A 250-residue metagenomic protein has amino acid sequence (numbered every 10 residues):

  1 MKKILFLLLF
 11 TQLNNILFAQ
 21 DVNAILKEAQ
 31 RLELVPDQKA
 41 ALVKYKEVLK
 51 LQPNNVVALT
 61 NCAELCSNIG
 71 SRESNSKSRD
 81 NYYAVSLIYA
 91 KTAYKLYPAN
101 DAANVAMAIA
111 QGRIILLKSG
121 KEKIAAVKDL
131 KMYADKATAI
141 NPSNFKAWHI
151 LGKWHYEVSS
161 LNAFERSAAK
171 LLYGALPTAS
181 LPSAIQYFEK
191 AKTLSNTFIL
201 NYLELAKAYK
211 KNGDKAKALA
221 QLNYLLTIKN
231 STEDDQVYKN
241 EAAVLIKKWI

Functional and structural regions predicted by a protein language model:
I4-L13: Sec-dependent N-terminal signal peptides
L17-S71: N-terminal leader/linker segments that initiate helical-solenoid repeat arrays
V22, F164-L172, T178, S195-N196 (+3 more regions): Terminal, low-structured helical/coil segments at or just beyond the last alpha-helical repeat
L32-A40, L65-A99, A106-S143, K153-K190 (+2 more regions): Short coil/linker segments at helix-helix boundaries
